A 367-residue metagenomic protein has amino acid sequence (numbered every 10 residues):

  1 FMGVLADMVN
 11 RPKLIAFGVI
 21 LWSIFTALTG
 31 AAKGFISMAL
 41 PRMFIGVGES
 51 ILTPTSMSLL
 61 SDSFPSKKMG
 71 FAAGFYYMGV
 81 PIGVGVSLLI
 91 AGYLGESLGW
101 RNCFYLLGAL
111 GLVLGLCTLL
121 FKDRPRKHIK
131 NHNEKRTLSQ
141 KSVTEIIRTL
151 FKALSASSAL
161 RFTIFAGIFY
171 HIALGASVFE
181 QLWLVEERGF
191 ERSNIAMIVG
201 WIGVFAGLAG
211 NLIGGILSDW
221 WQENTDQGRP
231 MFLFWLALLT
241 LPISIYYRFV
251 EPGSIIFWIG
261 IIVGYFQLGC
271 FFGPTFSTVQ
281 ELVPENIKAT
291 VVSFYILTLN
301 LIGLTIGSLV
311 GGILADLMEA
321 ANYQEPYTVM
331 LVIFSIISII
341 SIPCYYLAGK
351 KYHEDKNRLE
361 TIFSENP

Functional and structural regions predicted by a protein language model:
F1-K33: Conserved MFS/SLC helix-loop-helix module at the cytosolic interface between two early adjacent transmembrane helices
N10, A31-S37, G48, P65 (+1 more regions): Helix-breaking motifs and short loop linkers at transmembrane-helix boundaries and internal kinks in secondary membrane
I20-K33, A237-P252: C-terminal ends and interior cores of transmembrane alpha-helices in multi-pass membrane transporters/permeases
P41-P81: Cytoplasmic helix-loop-helix junction between adjacent transmembrane helices in 12-TM secondary transporters
Y76-D123: Helix-loop-helix hairpin linking two adjacent transmembrane segments in secondary transporters
C117-F121, L241-F249, V332-E365: Multi-pass alpha-helical transporter architecture, strongest for 12-TM Major Facilitator/SLC carriers used
P125-T163, E187, N366: Juxtamembrane intracellular "pre-TM" segments in multi-pass secondary transporters
S157-L212, L268-F272, F276, L304-G311: Extracytoplasmic gate region of multi-pass secondary transporters
